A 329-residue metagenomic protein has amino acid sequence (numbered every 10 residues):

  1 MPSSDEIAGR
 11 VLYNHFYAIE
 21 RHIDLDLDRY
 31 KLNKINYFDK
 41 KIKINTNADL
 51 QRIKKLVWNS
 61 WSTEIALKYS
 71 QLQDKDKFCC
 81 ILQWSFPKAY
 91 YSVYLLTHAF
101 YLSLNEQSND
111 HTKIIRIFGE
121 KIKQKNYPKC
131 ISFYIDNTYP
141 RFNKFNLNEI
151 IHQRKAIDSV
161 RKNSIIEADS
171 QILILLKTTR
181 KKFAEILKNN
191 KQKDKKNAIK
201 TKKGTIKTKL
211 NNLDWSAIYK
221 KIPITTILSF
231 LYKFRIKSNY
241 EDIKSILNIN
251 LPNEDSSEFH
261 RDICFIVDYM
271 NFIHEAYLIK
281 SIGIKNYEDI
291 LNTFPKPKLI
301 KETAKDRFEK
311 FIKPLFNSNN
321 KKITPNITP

Functional and structural regions predicted by a protein language model:
M1-P329: Terminal alpha-helical segments
